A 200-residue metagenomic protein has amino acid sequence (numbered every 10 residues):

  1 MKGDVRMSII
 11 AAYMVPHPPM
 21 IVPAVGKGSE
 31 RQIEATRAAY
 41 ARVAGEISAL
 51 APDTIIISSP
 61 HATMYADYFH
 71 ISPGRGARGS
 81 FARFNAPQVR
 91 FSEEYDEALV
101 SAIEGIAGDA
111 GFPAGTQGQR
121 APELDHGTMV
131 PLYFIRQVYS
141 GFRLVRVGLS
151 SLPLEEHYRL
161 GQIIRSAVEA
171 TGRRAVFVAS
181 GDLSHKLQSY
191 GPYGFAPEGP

Functional and structural regions predicted by a protein language model:
G3-H17, R120-P131: N-terminal short beta-loop-beta anion/metal-coordinating cradle
R6-I106, A110-A114: A short aromatic-anchored loop/beta-hairpin motif
G45-T54, I106-P113, V138-S140, L152-E156 (+1 more regions): Secondary-structure boundary elements
I55-S58, T116, R146, V176-S180: A structural signal for short, well-ordered beta-strand segments and their strand-loop junctions that often border
H70-F81, V138, P192-P200: A glycine- and small-aliphatic-rich helix-loop capping segment at beta-alpha/alpha-beta transitions that lines
R78-S92, F142-V147, E155, G199-P200: Acidic, His- and aromatic-enriched active-site or binding-groove loops in soluble protein domains that engage sugars
I103-E104, G108-P153, H157: Internal, conserved structured core segments that host functional sites
G148-P200: Active-site beta-strand/loop microenvironment that shapes enzyme catalytic pockets
